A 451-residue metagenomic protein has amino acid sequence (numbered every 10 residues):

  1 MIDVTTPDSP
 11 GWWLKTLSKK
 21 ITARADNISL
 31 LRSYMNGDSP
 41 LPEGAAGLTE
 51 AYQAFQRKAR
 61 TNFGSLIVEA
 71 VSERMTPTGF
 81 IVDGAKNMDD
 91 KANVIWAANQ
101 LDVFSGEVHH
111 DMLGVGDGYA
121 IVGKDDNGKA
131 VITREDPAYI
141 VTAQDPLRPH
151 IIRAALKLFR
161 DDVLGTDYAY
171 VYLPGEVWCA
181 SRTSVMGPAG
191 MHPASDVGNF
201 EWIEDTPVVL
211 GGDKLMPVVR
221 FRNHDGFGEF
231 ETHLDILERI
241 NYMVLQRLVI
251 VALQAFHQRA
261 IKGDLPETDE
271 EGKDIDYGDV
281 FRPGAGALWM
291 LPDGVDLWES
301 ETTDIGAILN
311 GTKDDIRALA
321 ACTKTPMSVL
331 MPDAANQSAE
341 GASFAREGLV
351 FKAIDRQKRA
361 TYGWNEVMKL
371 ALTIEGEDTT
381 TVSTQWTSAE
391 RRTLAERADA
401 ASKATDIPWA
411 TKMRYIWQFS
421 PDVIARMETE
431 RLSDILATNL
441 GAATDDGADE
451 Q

Functional and structural regions predicted by a protein language model:
M1-E135, Y139, L147, A442-Q451: Extended, helix-rich architectural segments
Y119-G226: Extended, regular secondary-structure scaffolds
D196-A345, T381-A389: Extended, charged amphipathic alpha-helical segments
D235, A307-D314, A318, D355-E366 (+1 more regions): Generic recognition of stable, solvent-exposed alpha-helical segments in well-folded globular domains
A252, Q258-R259, E347-A371, I435-Q451: Long, compositionally biased
L370-T381, T411-E428: Long amphipathic alpha-helical coiled-coil segments
E375-I407: Extended amphipathic alpha-helical segments with heptad-repeat/coiled-coil character used for oligomerization, fusion
W417-D446: Long, highly charged low-complexity segments enriched in Glu/Asp and Lys/Arg with interspersed Ser/Thr
